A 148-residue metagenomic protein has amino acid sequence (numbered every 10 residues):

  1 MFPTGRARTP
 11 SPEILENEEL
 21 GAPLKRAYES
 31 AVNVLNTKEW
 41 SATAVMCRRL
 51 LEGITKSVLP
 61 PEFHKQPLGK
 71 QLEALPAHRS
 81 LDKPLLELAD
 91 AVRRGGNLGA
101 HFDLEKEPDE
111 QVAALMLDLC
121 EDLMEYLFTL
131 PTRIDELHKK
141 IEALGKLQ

Functional and structural regions predicted by a protein language model:
M1-P23: Helix-loop junctions and short alpha-helical segments
T4-A7, K56-G95: Short, charged amphipathic alpha-helical segments flanked by flexible coils
W40-P61, Q66, G99: Hydrophobic alpha-helical packing segments in soluble, helical-rich domains
V45, R49, K70, L115-D118: Amphipathic alpha-helical interaction segments
E87-Q148: Charge-enriched, short contiguous segments at helix-coil
